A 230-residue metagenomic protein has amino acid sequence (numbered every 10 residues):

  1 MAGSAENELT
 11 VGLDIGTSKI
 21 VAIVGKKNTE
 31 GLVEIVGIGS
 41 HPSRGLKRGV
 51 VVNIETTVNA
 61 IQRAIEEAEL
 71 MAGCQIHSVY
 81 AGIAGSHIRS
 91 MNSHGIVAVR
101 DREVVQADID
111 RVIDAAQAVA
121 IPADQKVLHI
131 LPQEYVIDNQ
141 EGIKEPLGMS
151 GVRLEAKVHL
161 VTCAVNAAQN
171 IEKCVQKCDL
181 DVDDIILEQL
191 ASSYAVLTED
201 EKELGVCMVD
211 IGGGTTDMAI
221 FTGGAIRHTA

Functional and structural regions predicted by a protein language model:
M1-K19, I23-M208, A225-T229: Nucleotide/phosphate-binding catalytic cleft detector across ATP-hydrolyzing and phosphate-transferring enzymes
T17, G212-T215: Short, glycine/acidic-enriched loop or turn micro-motifs at the edges of active sites
D217-A219: A structural feature that tracks compact, well-ordered secondary-structure segments with a strong bias toward
T222: A cytosolic small-molecule/anion-sensing beta-strand core signal
